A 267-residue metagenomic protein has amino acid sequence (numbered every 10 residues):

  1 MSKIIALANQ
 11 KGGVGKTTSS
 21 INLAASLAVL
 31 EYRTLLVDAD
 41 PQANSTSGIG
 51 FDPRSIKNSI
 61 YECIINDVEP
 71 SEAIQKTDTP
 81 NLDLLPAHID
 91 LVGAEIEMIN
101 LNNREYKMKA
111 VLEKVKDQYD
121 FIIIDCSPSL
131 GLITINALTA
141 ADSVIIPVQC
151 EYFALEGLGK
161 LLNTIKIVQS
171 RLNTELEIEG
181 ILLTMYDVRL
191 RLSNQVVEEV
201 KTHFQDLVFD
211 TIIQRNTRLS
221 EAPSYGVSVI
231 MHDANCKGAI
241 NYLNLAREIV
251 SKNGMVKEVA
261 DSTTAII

Functional and structural regions predicted by a protein language model:
M1-I267: P-loop NTP-binding core
